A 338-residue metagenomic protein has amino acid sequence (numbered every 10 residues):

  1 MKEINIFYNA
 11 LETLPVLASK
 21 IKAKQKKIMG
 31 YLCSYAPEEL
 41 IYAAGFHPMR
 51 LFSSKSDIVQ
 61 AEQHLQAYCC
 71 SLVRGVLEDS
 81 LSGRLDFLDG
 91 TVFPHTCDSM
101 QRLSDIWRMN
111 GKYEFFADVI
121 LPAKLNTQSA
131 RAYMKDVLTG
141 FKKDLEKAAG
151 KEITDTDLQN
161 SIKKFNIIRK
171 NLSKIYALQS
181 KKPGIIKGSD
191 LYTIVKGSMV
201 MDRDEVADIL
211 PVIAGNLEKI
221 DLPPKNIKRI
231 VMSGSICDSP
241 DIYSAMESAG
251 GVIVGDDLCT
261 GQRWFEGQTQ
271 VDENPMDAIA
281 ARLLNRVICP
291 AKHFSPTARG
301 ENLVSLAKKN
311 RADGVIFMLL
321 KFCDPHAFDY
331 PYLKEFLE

Functional and structural regions predicted by a protein language model:
M1-K27, K135, T139, K143-Q268 (+1 more regions): A charged, amphipathic alpha-helical module
K2, L11-A18, K22, I28-S34 (+3 more regions): Metallocofactor- and cofactor-centric catalytic cores in central/energy metabolism, strongly enriched
S34-Y35, L40-F52, G234-V304: Redox- and metal-dependent alpha/beta enzyme cores, enriched for Fe-S-associated oxidoreductases and cofactor-handling
D57-Q66, N126-A130, Q262-T269: Short, charged, surface-exposed secondary-structure boundary motifs
L65-S82, K292-V304: Glycine-rich, highly charged phosphate/nucleotide-binding loops
V76-K147: Acidic/His-rich segments in extracytoplasmic proteins that coordinate ligands and/or metal ions
F294-E338: C-terminal hydrophobic structural anchor segments that stabilize assembly/packing rather than catalytic chemistry
